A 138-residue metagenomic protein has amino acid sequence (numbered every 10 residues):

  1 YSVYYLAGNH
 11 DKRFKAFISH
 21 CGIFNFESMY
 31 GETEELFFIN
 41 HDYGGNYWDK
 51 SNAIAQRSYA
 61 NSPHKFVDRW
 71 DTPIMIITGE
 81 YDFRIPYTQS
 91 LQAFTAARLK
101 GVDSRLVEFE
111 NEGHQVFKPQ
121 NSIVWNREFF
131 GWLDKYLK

Functional and structural regions predicted by a protein language model:
Y1-K138: Active-site-proximal cap/loop segments of hydrolase catalytic domains
